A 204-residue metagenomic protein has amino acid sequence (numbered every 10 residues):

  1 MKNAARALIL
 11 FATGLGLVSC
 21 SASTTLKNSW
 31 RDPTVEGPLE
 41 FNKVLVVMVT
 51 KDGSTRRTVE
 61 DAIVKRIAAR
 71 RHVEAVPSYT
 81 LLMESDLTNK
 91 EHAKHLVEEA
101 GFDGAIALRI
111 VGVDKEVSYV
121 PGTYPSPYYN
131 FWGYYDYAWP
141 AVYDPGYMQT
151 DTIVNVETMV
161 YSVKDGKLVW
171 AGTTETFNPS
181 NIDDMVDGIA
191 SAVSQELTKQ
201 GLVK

Functional and structural regions predicted by a protein language model:
M1-C20: Sec-dependent bacterial lipoprotein signal peptides
A4-A5, E98, I182: Structural motif marking the loop-to-transmembrane transition
L8, R109-G112, T176: Residues that line or immediately flank small-molecule/substrate-binding pockets and catalytic motifs
G14, P38, E99-F102: Alpha-helix termination/capping residues and helix-transition junctions
C20-N42, K51, Y143-K204: C-terminal/domain-edge helix-coil "capping" segments
K43-E116, K167, A171: N-terminal segment of the mature soluble domain
T88-V160: Surface-exposed short loop/turn segments
